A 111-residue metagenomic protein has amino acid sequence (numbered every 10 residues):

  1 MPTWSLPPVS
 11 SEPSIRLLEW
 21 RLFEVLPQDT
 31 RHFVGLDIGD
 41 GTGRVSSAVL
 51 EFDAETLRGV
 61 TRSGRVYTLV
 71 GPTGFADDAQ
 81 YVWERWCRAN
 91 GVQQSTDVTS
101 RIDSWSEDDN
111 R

Functional and structural regions predicted by a protein language model:
M1-R58, R65-R111: Cysteine-centric segments in proteins
